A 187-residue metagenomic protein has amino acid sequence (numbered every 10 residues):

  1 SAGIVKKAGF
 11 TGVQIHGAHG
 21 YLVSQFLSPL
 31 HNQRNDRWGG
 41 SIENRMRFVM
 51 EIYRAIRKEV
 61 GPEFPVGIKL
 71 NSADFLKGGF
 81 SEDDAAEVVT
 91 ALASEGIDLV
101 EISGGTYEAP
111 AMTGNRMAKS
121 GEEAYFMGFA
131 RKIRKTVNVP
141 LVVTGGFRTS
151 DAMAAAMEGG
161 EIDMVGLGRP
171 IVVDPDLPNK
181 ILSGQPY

Functional and structural regions predicted by a protein language model:
S1-Y187: Flavin-dependent oxidoreductase catalytic cores
